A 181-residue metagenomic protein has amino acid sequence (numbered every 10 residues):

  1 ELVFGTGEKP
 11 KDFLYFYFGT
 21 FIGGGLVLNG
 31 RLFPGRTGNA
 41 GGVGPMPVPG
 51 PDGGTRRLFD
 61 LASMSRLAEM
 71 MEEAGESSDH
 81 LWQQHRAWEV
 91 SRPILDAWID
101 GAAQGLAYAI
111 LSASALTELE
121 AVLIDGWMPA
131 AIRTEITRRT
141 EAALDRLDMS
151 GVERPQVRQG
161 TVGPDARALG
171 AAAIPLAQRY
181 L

Functional and structural regions predicted by a protein language model:
V3-K9, G50-L181: ATP-binding/phosphotransfer module of carbohydrate and carboxylate kinases, centering on a glycine-rich
F4-A62: Glycine-rich phosphate-binding loop of actin/hexokinase-like ATP-binding domains
